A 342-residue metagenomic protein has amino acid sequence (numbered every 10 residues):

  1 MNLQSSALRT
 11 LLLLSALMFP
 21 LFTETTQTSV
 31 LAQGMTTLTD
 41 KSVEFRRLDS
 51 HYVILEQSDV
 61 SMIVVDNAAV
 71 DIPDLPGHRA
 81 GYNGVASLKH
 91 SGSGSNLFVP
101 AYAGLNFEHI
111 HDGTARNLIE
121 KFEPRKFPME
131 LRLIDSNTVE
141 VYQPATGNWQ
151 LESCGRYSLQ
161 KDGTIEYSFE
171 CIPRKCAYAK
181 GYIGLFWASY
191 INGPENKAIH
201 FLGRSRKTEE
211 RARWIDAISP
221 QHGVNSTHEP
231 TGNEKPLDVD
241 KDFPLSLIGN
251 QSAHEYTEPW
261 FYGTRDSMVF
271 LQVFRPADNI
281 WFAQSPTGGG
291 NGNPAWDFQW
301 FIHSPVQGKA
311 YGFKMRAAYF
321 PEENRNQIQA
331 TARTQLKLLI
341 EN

Functional and structural regions predicted by a protein language model:
M1-L12: Bacterial N-terminal signal peptides that target proteins for export
T10-L21: Bacterial N-terminal signal peptides
F22-A32: Signal peptide processing junction and immediate N-terminal pro/mature segment of secreted/exported proteins
V30-S58, G232-N342: Beta-strand-rich recognition/accessory modules
S42-R125: Acidic-aromatic substrate-binding/catalytic surfaces of carbohydrate-active enzymes
I110-T164, C176-Y178: Extended, loop-rich substrate-binding clefts of extracytoplasmic carbohydrate-active enzymes
Q160-S219: Acidic (Asp/Glu-rich), glycine- and aromatic
R204-I248: Low-complexity, serine/threonine/proline-enriched polar segments
